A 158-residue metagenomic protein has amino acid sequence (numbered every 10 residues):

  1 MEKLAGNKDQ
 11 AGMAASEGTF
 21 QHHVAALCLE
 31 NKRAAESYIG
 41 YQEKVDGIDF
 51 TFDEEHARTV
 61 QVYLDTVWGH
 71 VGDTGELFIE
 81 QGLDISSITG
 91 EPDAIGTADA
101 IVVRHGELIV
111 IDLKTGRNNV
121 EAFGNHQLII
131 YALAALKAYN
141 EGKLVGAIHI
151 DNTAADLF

Functional and structural regions predicted by a protein language model:
M1-V103, E107-L108: Metal-dependent nuclease catalytic cores that hydrolyze phosphodiester bonds in DNA/RNA, characterized by
T74-F158: Mg2+/Mn2+-dependent nuclease catalytic core
